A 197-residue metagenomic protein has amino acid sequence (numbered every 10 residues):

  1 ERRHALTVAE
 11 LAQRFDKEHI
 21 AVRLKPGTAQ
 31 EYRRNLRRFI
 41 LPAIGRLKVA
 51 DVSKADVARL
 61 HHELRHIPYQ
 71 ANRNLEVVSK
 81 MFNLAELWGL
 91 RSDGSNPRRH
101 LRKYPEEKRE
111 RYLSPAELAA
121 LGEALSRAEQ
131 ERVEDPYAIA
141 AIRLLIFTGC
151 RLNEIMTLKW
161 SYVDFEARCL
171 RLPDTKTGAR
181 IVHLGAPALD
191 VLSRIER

Functional and structural regions predicted by a protein language model:
E1-A55: N-terminal DNA-binding module of tyrosine recombinases/phage integrases
E1-H4, L192-R197: Short, intrinsically disordered, charge-balanced linker/junction segments flanking boundaries in proteins
R37, S79-E86: C-terminal flanking helix
L47-H62, P97-R102: Short, conserved phosphate-binding/catalytic loop or strand-edge motifs used in phosphoryl-/nucleotidyl-transfer
V57, V78, F82, I155: Short, basic/aromatic-rich helical patch in the C-terminal catalytic core of site-specific tyrosine
P68-V77, L87-L152, M156, E166 (+2 more regions): Basic, Lys/Arg- and aromatic-enriched nucleic-acid-binding interface segment
S114, D174-R194: C-terminal catalytic core of Y-nucleophile DNA break-rejoin enzymes
